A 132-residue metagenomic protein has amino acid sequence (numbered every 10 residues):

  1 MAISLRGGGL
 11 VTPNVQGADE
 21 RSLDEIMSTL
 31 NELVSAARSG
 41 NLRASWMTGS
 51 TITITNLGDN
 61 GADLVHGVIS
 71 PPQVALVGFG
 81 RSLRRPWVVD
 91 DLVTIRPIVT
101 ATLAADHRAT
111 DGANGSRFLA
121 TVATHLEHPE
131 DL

Functional and structural regions predicted by a protein language model:
M1-L132: C-terminal catalytic/motor cores of large multi-domain enzyme assemblies
